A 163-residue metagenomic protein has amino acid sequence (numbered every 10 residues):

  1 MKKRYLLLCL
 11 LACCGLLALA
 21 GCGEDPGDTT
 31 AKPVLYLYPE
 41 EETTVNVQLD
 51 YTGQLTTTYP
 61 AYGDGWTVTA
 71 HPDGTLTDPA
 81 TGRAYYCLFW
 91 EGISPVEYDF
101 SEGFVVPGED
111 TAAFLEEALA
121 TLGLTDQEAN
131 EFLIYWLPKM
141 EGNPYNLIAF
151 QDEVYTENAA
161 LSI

Functional and structural regions predicted by a protein language model:
M1-C9: Bacterial N-terminal signal peptides that target proteins for export
L11-C13: Repetitive helical segments and hydrophobic/amphipathic motifs
A18-G21: C-terminal motif of bacterial Sec signal peptides marking the signal peptidase cleavage site
D25-I163: Protease-labile, long low-complexity intrinsically disordered regions enriched in Pro/Ser/Thr
